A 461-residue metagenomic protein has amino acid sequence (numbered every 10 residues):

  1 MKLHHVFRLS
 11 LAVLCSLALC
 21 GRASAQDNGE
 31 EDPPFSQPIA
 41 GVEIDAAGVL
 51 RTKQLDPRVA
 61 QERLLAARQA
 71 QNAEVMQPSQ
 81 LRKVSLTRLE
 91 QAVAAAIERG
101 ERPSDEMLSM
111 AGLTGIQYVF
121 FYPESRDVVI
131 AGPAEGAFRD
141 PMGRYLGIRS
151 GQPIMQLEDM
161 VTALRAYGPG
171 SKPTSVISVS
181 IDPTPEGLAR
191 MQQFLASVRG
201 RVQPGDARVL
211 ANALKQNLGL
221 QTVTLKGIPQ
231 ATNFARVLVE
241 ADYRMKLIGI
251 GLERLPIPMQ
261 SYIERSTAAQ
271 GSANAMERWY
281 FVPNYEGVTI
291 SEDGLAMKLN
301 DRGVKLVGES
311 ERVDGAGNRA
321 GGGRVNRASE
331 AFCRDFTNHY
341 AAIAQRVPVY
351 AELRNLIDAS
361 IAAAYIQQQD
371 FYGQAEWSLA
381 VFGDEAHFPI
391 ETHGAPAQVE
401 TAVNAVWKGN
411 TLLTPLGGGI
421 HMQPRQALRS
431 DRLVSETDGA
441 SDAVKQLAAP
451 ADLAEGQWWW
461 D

Functional and structural regions predicted by a protein language model:
M1-R8: Positively charged n-region of N-terminal signal peptides that target proteins for export
K2, A23-D461: Sec-dependent N-terminal signal peptides of Gram-negative outer-membrane/periplasmic proteins
R8-A18: Bacterial N-terminal signal peptides
